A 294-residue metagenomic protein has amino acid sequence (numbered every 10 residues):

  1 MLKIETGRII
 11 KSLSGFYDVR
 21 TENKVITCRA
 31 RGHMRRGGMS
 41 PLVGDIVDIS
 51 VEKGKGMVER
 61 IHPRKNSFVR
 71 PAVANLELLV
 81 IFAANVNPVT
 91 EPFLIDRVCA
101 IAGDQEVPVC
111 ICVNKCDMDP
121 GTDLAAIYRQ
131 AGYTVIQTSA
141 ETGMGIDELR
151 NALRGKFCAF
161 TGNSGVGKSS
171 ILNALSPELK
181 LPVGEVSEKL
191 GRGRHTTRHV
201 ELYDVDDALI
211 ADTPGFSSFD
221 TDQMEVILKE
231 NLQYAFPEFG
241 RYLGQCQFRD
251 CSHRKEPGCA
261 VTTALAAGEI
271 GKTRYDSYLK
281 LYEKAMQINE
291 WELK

Functional and structural regions predicted by a protein language model:
L2-K3, G15, G38-K55, I61-L79 (+5 more regions): Helix-rich effector regions associated with P-loop NTPase G domains
G7-I9, V58: Conserved hydrophobic positions within beta-strands
Y17-T21, C28, I49: SH3/SH3-like beta-barrel fold
V25-P41: Beta-strand/loop nucleic-acid-binding surfaces
V86-G132: Phosphate-binding glycine-rich loops and their immediate beta-loop-alpha structural context
K115-V166: Canonical P-loop GTPase G-domain recognition
K168-G184: A conserved segment at the C-terminal end of the G1
